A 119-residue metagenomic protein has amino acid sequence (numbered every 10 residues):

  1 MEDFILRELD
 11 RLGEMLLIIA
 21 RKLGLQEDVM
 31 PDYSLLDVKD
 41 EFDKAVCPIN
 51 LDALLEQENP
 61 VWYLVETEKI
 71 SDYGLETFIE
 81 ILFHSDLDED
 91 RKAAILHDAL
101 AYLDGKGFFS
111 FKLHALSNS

Functional and structural regions predicted by a protein language model:
M1-S71, S85, D98-Y102, S117-N118: N-terminal alpha-helical interaction modules that lie
L75-F78: Charge-patterned, phosphorylation-rich low-complexity C-terminal interaction regions of large eukaryotic proteins
I81-S119: Amphipathic alpha-helical binding modules
